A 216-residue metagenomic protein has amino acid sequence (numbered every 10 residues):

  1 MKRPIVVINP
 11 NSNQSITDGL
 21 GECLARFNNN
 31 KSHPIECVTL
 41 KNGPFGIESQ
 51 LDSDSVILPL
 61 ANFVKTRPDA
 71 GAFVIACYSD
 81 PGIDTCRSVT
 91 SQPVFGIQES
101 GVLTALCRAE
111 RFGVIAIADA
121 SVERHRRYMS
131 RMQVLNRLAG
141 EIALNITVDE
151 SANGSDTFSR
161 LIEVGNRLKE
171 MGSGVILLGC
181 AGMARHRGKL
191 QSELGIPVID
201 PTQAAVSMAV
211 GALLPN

Functional and structural regions predicted by a protein language model:
R3-N30: N-terminal beta1-alpha1 ligand-phosphate binding loop
V7-I8, G71-C77, S173-C180: Periplasmic-binding protein-like
I8-P10, V38, I115: Short hydrophobic segments within beta-strands
C37-A61, D149-G154: N-terminal beta-loop-helix "entrance" segment that forms/cooperates in small-molecule cofactor or anionic ligand
D54-D69, S159-G172: Short, well-structured alpha-helical segments in soluble
R87-R108, L190-A209: Short, acidic/small-residue loops that bind anionic groups at enzyme active sites
G96-M132: Conserved beta-alpha
A120-C180: Active-site rim beta-loop-alpha module in soluble metabolic enzymes
